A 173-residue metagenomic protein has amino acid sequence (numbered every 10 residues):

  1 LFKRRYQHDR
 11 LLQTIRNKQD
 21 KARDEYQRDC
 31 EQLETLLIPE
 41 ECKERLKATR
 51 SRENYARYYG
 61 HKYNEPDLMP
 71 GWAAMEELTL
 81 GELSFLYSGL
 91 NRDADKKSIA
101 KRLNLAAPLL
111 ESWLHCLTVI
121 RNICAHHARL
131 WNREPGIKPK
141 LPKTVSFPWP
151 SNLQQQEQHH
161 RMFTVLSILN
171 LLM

Functional and structural regions predicted by a protein language model:
L1-M173: Long, contiguous internal "core" modules enriched in hydrophobic/ aromatic residues
